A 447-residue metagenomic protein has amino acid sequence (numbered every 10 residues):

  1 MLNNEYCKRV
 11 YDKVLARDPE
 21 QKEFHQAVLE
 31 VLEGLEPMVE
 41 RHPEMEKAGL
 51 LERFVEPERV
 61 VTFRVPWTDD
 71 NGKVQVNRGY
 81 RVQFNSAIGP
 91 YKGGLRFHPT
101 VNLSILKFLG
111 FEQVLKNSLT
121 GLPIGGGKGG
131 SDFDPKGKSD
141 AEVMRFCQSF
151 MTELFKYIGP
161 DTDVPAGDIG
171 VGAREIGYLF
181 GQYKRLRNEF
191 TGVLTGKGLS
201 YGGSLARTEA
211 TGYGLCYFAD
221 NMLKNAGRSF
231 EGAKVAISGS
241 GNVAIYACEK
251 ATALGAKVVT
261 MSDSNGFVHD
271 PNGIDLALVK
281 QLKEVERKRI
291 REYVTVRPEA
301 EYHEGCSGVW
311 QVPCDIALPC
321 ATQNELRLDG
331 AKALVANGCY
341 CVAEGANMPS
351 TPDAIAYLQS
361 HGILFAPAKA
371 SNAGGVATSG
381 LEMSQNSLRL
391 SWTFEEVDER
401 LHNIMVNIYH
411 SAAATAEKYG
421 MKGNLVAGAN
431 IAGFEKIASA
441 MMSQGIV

Functional and structural regions predicted by a protein language model:
L2-A27, M222, V335-V447: Adenosine-phosphate binding glycine-rich loop
K22-H25, R41-A48, G121, I158-G167 (+4 more regions): Flexible, glycine/charged-enriched surface loops at secondary-structure junctions
E44-Q75: Structured beta-strand/loop patches that form or line metal/cofactor-binding pockets in enzymes
F63-I124, K128, D132: Phosphate-interaction motifs
H98, N117-E231: Glycine/serine-rich phosphate-binding loop and adjoining beta1-alpha1 elements at the start of nucleotide-handling
G203-Q311: Glycine-rich phosphate/diphosphate-binding loop of Rossmann-like nucleotide-binding domains
G266-F365, A370: Rossmann-like adenosine-cofactor binding region
